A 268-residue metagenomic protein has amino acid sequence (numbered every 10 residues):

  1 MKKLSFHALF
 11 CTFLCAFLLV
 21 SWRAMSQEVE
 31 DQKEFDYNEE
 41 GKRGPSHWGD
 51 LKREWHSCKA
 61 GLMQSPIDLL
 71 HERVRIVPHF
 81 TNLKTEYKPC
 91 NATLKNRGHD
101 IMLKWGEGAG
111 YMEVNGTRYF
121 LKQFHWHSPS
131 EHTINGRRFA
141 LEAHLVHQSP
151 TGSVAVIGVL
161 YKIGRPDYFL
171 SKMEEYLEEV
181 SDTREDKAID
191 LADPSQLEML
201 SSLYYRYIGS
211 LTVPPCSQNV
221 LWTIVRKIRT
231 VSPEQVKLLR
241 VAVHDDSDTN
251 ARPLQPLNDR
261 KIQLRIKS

Functional and structural regions predicted by a protein language model:
K2-S268: Alpha-carbonic anhydrase
